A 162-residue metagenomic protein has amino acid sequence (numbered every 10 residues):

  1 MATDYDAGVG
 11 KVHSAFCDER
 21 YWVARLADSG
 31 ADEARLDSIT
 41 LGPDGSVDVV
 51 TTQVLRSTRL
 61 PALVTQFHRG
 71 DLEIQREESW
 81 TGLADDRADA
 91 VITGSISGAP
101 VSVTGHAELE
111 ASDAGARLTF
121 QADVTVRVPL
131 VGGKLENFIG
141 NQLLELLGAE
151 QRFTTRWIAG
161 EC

Functional and structural regions predicted by a protein language model:
M1-S57: Hydrophobic ligand-binding cavity/cleft-lining segments
K11, Y21, R59-L63, K134 (+2 more regions): Exposed alpha-helical structural elements
V23, D37-V47, S95, N141 (+1 more regions): Subset-of-secretome marker
V23-A31, F67-D71, S95-P100: Short, solvent-exposed secondary-structure boundary motifs
L36-V91: Glycine-rich portal/gate segments that line the openings of hydrophobic small-molecule binding cavities
V49-V50, I74, S79, D86-G140: Beta-strand/loop substructures that line and gate deep hydrophobic ligand-binding cavities in soluble
T81-G82, G132-C162: A conserved amphipathic terminal alpha-helix motif
